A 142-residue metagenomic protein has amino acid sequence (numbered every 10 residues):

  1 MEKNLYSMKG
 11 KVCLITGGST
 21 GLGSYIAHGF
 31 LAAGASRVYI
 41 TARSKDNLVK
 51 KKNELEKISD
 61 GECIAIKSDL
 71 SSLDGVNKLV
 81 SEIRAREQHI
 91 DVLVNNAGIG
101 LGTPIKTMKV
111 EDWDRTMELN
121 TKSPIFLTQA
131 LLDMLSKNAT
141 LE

Functional and structural regions predicted by a protein language model:
K11, H89-I90, L135-E142: Active-site loop of short-chain dehydrogenase/reductase
S19-G21: Conserved glycine-rich cofactor-binding loop
A35-K50: Conserved glycine-rich Rossmann-like NAD(P)H-binding loop of the short-chain dehydrogenase/reductase
D46, K67-K78, V110: The beta1-alpha1 cofactor-binding region of Rossmann-like NAD(H)/NADP(H)-dependent oxidoreductases
N96-L101: Conserved NAD(P)H cofactor-binding loop of Rossmann-fold oxidoreductase domains
P104-I105, D112-D114: Substrate-binding pocket helix/loop in short-chain dehydrogenase/reductase
T128-Q129: A short, exposed helix-loop element centered on a Lys and neighboring polar residues
